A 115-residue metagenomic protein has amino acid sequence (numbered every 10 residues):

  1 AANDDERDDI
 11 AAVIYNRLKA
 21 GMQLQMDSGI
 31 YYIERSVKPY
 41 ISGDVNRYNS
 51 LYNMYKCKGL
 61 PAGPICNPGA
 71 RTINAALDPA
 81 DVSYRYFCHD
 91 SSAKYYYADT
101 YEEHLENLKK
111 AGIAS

Functional and structural regions predicted by a protein language model:
A1-S115: Bacterial extracytoplasmic/cell-wall-associated proteins, especially those involved in peptidoglycan
